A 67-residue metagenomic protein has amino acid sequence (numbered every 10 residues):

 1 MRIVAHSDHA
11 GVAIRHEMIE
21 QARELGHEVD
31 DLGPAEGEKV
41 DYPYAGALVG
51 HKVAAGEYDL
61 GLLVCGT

Functional and structural regions predicted by a protein language model:
M1-V29: Glycine-rich phosphate/diphosphate-binding loop of Rossmann-like nucleotide-binding domains
R2-A5, G33-A35, G56: A short, structure-level motif marking secondary-structure boundaries and short turns
V4, K39, D59-G61: Exposed boundary/loop context
H6, D30-G33, G61-C65: Short, conserved beta-strand edge motifs with alternating hydrophobic and charged residues
H9, A13, G37-Y44, L48 (+1 more regions): Residues at secondary-structure transition points
E28-V40: A short beta-strand-loop structural module common to alpha/beta enzyme folds
A45-T67: Short, structured active-site "lid" loops
